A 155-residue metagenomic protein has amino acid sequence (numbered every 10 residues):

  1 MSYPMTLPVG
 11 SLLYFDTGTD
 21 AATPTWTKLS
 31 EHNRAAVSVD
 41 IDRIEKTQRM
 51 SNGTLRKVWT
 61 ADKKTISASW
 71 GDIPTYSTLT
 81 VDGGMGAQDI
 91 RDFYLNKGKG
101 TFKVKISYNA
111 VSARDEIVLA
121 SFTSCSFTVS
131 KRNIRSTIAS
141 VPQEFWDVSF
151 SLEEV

Functional and structural regions predicted by a protein language model:
M1-V155: Extracellular/virion structural assembly segments
